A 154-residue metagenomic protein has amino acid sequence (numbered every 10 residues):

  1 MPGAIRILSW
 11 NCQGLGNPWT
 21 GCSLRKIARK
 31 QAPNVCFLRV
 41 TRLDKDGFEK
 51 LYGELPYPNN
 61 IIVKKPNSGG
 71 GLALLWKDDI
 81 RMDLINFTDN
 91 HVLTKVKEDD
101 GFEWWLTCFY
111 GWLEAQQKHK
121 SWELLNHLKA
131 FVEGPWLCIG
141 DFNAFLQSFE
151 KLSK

Functional and structural regions predicted by a protein language model:
M1-K154: A shared catalytic/ligand-binding motif for oxyanion handling
